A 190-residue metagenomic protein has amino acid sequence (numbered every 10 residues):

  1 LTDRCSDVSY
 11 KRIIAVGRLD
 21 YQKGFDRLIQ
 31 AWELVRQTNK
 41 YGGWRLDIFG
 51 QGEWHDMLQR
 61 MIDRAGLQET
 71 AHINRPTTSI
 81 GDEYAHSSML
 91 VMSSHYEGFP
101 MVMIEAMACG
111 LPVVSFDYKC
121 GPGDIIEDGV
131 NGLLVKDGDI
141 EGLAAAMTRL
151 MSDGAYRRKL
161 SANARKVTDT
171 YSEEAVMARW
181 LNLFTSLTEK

Functional and structural regions predicted by a protein language model:
K11, A15-R36, E53-Q59, E141: A conserved mid-protein helix/loop that constitutes part of the nucleotide-sugar donor-binding site
P76, H95: Aromatic "clamp/platform" in nucleotide-sugar-dependent glycosyltransferases that forms part of the donor/acceptor
G81, S88, G110: A short alpha->beta transition loop at the rim of the catalytic pocket in nucleotide-sugar-dependent
E105, Y118-G129, L133-L134: Short acidic/histidine- and often glycine-rich active-site loop of Leloir-type glycosyltransferases that engages
P112-F116: Short hydrophobic beta-strand element within catalytic cores of glycosyltransferases and related nucleotide-activated
E127-G129, L133-I140, R149-G154: Conserved acidic donor-binding segment of nucleotide-sugar-dependent glycosyltransferases
G142, R149, Y156-T170, R179-N182: A short, well-ordered alpha-helix in the C-terminal region of glycosyltransferases
E173-K190: C-terminal alpha-helical cap of glycosyltransferases
